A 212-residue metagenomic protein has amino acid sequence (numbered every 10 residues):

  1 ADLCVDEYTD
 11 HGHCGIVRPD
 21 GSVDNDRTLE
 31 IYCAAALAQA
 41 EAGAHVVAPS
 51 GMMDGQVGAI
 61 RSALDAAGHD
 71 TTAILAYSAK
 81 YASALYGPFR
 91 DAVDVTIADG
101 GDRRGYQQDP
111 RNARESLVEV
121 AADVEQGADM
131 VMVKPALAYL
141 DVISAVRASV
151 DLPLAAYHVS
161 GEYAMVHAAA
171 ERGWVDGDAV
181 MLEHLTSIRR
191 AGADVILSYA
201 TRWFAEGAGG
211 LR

Functional and structural regions predicted by a protein language model:
A1-R212: Alpha/beta enzyme core
